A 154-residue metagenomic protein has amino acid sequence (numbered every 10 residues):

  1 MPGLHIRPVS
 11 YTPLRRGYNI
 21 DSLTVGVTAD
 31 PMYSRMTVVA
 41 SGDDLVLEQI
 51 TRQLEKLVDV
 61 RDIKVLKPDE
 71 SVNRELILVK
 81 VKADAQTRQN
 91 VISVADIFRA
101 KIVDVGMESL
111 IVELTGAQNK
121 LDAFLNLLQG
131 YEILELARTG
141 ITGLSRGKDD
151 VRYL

Functional and structural regions predicted by a protein language model:
M1-L4: Compositionally biased, low-complexity intrinsically disordered regions
P8-L14: Conserved small/polar residues in nucleotide/adenosyl-binding loops
L14-R35, V39-L154: Long, contiguous binding/interaction regions
